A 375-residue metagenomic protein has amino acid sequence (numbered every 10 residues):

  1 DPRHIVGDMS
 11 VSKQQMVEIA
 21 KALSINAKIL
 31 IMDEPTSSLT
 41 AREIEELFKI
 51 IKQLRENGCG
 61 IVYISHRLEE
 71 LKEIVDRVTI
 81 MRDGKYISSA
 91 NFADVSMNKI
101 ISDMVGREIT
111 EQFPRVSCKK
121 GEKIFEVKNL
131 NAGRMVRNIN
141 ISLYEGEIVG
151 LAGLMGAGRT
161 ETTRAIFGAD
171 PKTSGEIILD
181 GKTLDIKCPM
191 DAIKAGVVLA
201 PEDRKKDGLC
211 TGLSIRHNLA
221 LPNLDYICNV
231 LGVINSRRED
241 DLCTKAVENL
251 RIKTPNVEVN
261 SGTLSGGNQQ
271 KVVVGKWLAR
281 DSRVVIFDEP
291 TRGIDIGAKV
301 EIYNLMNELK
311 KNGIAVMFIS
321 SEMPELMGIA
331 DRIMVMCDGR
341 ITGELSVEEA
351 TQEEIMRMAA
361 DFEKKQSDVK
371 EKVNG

Functional and structural regions predicted by a protein language model:
D1-G375: Glycine-rich phosphate-binding loops of nucleotide-dependent enzymes
